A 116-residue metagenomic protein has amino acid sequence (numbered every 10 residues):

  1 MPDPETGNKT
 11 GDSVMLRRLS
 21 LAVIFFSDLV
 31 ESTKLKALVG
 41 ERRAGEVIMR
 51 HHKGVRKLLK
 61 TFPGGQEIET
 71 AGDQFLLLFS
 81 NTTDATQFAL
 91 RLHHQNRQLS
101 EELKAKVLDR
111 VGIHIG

Functional and structural regions predicted by a protein language model:
M1-K9: Short coil-to-helix leader/linker segments, especially the first N-terminal amphipathic alpha-helix with its helix
K9-R91, Q95: Catalytic NTP-binding/metal-coordinating core of nucleotidyl cyclase/transferase enzymes
R97-A105: Active-site phosphate-binding and catalytic loops of NTP-dependent enzymes
A105-G116: A short glycine-enriched loop-to-beta-strand structural element that forms part of the catalytic core of nucleotide
